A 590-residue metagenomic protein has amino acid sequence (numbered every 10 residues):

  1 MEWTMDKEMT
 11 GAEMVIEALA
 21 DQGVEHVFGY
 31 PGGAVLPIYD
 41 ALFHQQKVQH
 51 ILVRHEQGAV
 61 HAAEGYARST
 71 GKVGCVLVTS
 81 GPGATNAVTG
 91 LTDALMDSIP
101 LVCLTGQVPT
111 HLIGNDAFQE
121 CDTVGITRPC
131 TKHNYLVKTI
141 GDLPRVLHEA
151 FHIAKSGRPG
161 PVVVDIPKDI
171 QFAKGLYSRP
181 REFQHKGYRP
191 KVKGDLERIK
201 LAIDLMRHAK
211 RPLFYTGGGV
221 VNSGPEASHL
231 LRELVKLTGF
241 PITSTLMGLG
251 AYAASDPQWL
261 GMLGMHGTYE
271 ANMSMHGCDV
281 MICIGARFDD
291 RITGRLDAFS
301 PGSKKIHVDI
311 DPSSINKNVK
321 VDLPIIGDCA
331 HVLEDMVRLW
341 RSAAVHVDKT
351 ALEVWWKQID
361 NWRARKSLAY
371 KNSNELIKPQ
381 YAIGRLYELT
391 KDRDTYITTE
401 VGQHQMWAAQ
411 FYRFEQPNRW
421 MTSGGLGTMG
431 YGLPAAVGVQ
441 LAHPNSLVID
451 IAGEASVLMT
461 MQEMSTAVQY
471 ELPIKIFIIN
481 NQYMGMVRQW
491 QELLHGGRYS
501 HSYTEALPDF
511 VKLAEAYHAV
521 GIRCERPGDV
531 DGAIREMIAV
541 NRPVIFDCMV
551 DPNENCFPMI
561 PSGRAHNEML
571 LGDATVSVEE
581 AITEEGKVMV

Functional and structural regions predicted by a protein language model:
E2-V347, R385, L389, T466 (+4 more regions): N-terminal alpha/beta PP-like core and its mobile active-site loop of ThDP/TPP-dependent enzymes
W3-D6, G141, A209, G302 (+4 more regions): Phosphate/pyrophosphate-binding active-site segments
A12-V15, A20-E25, I38-L42, K357-P434 (+1 more regions): Active-site diphosphate/adenylate-binding microenvironment
Y30-G32, I51-H61, V76-G83, K138-T139 (+7 more regions): Active-site nucleophile and cofactor-binding loops and adjacent substrate-binding regions of central metabolic enzymes
L104, L112-Q119, N272, N316-N318 (+3 more regions): Thiamine diphosphate
V163, H307, T398, V448-A452: Generic enzyme active-site microenvironment
D165-I170, G402-H404, D551: A glycine-rich phosphate-binding loop feature that marks nucleotide/adenosyl-phosphate handling sites
G217-S223, K371-N372, G453-A455: Conserved short loop/turn motifs at secondary-structure junctions
